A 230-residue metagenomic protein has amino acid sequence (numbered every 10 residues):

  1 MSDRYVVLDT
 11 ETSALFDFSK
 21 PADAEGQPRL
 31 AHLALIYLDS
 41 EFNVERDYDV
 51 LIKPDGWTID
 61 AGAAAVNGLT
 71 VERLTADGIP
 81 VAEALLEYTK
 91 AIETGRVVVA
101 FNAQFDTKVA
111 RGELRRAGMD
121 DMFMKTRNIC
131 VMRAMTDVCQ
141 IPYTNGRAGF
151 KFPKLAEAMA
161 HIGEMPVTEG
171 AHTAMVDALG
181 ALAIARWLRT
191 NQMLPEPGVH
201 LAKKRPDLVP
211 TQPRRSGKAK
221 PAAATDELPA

Functional and structural regions predicted by a protein language model:
S2-R4, G26-L69, K90-A230: Metal-dependent phosphoesterase core characteristic of DEDDh/y 3'-5' exonuclease domains
V7: Extended, low-complexity cationic-aromatic segments
T10-D23: Short acidic, Gly/Ser-rich segments with clustered Asp/Glu that frequently serve as metal-coordination loops in enzyme
A24-G26, L74: Flexible, glycine- and charge-enriched loops at secondary-structure boundaries
A64-Y88: Metal-dependent phosphoesterase signature
